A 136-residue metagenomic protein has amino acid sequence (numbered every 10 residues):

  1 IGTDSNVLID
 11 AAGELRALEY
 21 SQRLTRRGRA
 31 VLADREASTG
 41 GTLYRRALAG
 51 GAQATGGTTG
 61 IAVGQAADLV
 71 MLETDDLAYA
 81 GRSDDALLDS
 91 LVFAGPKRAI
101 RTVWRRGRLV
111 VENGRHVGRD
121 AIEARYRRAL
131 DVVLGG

Functional and structural regions predicted by a protein language model:
I1-A78: His/Asp/Glu-enriched, well-ordered alpha-helical/loop segment that forms or immediately abuts the divalent-metal
S5, I9, A37, G41 (+3 more regions): Electropositive phosphate-/nucleotide-binding environments in soluble metabolic enzymes
S21-L24, V110, V132: A general structural signal for well-ordered secondary-structure junctions
R29-A30, R82, V132: Juxtamembrane/interface motifs at transmembrane-helix termini
L48-G51, R101, L130: Alpha-helical structural signal
A66-V117, I122-E123: C-terminal cap of metal-dependent C-N hydrolases
R125-G136: Short, solvent-exposed cationic patches
